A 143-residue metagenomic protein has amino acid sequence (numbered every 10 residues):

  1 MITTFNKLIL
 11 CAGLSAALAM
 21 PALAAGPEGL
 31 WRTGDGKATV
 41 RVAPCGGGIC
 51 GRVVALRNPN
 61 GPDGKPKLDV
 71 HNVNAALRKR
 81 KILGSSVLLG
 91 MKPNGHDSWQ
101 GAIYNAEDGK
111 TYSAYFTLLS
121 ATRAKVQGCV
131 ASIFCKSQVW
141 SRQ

Functional and structural regions predicted by a protein language model:
M1-K7: Positively charged n-region of N-terminal signal peptides that target proteins for export
I9-A19: Bacterial N-terminal signal peptides
M20-G26: Sec/Tat signal peptide C-region and signal peptidase I cleavage site
P27-E28, G34-N105, T111-Y112: Central antiparallel beta-sheet cores of small beta-barrel/beta-sandwich binding domains
C45, L119-S120: Structural motif
D108, S113-T117, A124-S137: Short, exposed beta-strand-loop hairpins at the edges of beta-sheets in extracellular/periplasmic proteins
